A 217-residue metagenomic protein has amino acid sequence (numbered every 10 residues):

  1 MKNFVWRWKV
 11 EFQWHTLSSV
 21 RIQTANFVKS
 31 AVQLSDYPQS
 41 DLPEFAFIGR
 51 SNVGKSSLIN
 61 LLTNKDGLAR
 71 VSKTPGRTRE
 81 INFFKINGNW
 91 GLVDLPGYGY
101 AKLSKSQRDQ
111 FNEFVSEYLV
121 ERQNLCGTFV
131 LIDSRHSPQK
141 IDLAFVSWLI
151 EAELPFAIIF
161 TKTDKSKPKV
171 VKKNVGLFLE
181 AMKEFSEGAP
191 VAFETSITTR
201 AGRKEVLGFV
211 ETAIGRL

Functional and structural regions predicted by a protein language model:
F4-W6, F12-Y100: Conserved G1/Walker A P-loop phosphate-binding module
I22-L34, S166-L217: Canonical P-loop GTPase G-domain recognition
D41, G67, E80, Q107-F111 (+6 more regions): Helical mechanochemical/support elements of P-loop NTPase systems and associated helical scaffolds
F45-V53, I59, T74, N82-K85 (+6 more regions): Structured catalytic cores of enzymes that bind and process phosphorylated ligands/cofactors
R77, W90, G97-Y100, R135-P138 (+2 more regions): Conserved nucleotide-binding/hydrolysis micro-motifs of P-loop NTPases
G88-Q123: Conserved nucleotide-sensing/catalytic segment adjacent to the nucleotide-binding pocket in NTP-handling enzymes
S116-A189: Conserved C-terminal guanine-recognition region of P-loop GTPase G domains, centered on the G4
